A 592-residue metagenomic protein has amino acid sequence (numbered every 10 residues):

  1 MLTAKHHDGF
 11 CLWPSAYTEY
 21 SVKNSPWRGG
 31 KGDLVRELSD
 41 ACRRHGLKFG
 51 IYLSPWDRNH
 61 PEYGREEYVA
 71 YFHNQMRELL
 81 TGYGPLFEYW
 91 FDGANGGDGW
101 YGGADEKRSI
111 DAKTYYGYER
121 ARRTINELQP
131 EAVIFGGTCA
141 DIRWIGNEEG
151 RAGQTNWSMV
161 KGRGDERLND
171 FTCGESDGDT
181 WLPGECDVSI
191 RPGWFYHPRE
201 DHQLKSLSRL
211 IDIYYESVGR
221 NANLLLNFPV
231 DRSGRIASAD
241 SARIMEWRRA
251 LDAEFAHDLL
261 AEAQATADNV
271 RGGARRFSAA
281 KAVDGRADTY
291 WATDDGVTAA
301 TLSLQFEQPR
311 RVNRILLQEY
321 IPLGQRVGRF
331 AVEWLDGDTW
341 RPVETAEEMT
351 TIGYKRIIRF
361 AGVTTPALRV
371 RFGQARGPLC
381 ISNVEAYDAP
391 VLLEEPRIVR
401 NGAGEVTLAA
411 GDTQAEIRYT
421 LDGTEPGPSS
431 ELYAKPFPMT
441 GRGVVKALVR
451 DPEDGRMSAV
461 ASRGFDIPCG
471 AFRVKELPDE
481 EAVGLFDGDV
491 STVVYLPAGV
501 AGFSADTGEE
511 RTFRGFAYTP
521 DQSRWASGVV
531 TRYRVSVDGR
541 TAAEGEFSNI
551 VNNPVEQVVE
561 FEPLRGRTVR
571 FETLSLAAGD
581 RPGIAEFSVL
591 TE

Functional and structural regions predicted by a protein language model:
M1-V283, Y290-G296, S303, L316-Q318 (+6 more regions): Mature catalytic domains of secreted/periplasmic carbohydrate-active enzymes
W247-P309, Y320-R326, T345-Y354, R376-P378 (+7 more regions): Disordered, acidic Ser/Thr/Pro-rich linker "stalks" and the adjacent N-terminal cap of the next globular domain
Q325-G337, A526-R540: Short, surface-exposed beta-strand/strand-loop-strand elements in extracellular ectodomains
D338-T345, E394, E425-S430, R540-G545: Surface-exposed loop/edge segments in extracytoplasmic proteins
G362-T364, F437-V444, E562-R565: Surface-exposed, short loops/turns at beta-strand junctions within beta-sandwich domains
R369-R371, K446-R450, R570-E572: Extracellular recognition modules
R371-G377, E572-G579: Short beta-strand-plus-loop segments that form exposed binding edges in beta-rich domains
P390-L485: Low-complexity, disordered linker/stalk regions enriched in Pro/Thr/Ser/Gly
